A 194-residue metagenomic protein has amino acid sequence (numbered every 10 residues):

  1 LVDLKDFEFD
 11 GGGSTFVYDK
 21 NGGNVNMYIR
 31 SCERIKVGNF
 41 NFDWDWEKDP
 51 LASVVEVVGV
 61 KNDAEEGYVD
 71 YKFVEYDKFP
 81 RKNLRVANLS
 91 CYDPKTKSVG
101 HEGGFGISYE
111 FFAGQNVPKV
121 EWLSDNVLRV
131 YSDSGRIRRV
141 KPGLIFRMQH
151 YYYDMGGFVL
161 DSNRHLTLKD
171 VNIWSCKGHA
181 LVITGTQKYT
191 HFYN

Functional and structural regions predicted by a protein language model:
L1, D45-M155, N194: Acidic/polar low-complexity surface segments
L1-E8, V17-G38, W46-G67, Y151-R164 (+1 more regions): Extracellular beta-strand-rich solenoid/capping regions of secreted or surface-exposed proteins that bind or remodel
E8-G11, I35-N39, V140-R147, L166-D170 (+1 more regions): All-beta strand scaffolds that present successive hydrophobic residues in beta-strands
S31, N39-N41, F73-E75, S162 (+1 more regions): Short, structured patches in soluble enzyme cores that scaffold and shape functional sites
S132, V171-N172: Ser/Thr/Pro-rich, low-complexity mucin-like regions that serve as glycosylated stalks/linkers or repetitive adhesive
